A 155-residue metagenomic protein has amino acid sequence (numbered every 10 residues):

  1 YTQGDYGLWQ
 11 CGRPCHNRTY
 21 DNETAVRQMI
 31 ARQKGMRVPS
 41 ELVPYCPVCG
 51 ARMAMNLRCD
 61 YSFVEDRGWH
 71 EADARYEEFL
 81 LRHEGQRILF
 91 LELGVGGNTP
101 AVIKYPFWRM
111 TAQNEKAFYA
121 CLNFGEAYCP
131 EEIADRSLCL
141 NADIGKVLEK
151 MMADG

Functional and structural regions predicted by a protein language model:
Y1-G155: Conserved catalytic alpha/beta core of Sir2/sirtuin-type deacylases, generalized to analogous enzyme cores that bind
